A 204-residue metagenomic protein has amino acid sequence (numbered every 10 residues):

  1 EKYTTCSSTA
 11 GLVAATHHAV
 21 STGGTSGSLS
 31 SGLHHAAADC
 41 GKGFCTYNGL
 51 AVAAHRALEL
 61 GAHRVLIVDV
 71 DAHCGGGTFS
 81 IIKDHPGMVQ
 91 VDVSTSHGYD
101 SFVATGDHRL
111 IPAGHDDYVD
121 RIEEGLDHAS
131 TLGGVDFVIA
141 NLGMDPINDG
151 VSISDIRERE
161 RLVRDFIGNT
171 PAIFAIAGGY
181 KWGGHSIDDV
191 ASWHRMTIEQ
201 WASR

Functional and structural regions predicted by a protein language model:
E1-G23: Long amphipathic N-terminal alpha/beta scaffold segment
E1-K2, V151, A172: Short intrinsically disordered, low-complexity coil segments enriched in acidic
K2-C6, A10, C40-N48, G184: Short, conserved micro-motifs enriched in small and acidic residues
V13, H17, G27-N169, R195 (+1 more regions): Conserved alpha-helical scaffold segments that buttress catalytic/binding sites
S21, S96-G98, G168, K181-D189: Intrinsically disordered, low-complexity coil segments
N148-S154, G183-V190: Short glycine/threonine-rich loop-to-helix capping motif typified by GTGT followed within a few residues by an Asp-Pro
T170-G178: Short acidic/histidine-rich active-site segments
S186-R204: C-terminal helix-to-coil terminal segments
